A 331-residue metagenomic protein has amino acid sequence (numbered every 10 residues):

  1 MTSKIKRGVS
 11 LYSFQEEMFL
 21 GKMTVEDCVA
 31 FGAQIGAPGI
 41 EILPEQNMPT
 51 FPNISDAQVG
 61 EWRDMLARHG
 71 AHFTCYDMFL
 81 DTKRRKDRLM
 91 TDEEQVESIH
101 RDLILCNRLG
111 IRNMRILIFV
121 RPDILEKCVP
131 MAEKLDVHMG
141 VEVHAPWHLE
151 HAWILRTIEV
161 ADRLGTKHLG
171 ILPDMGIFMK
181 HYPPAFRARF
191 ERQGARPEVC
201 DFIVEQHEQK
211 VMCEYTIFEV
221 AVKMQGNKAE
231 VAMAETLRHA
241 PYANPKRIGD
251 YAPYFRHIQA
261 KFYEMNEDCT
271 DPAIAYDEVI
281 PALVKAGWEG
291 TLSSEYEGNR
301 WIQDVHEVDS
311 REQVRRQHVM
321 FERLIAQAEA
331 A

Functional and structural regions predicted by a protein language model:
I5-Y12, I40-I42, F73-M78, M114-I116 (+4 more regions): Hydrophobic faces of well-ordered beta-strands that scaffold small-molecule active sites in alpha/beta enzyme cores
S10-E16, L43-E45, M78-D81, F119-R121 (+5 more regions): Active-site beta-loop-alpha junctions enriched in small/polar residues
S10-T24, T82-V96, L117, T236-H239 (+1 more regions): Active-site mouth loops of central-metabolism enzymes
Q15-M23, E150, I154, H181-E289 (+1 more regions): Gly/Pro-rich active-site loop or hairpin
M23-V25, I54-G60, D92-H100, L125-V129 (+4 more regions): Charged helix-capping and loop-helix junction motifs
T24-E45, I104-R112: Catalytic domains of carbohydrate-active enzymes, especially glycoside hydrolases
G39-L66: Glycine-rich, proline-tolerant flexible connector loops at the mouths of alpha/beta enzymes
D64-H72, D81-P173, I177-C213: Active-site acidic/histidine proton-transfer and metal-coordination neighborhood in alpha/beta enzyme cores
